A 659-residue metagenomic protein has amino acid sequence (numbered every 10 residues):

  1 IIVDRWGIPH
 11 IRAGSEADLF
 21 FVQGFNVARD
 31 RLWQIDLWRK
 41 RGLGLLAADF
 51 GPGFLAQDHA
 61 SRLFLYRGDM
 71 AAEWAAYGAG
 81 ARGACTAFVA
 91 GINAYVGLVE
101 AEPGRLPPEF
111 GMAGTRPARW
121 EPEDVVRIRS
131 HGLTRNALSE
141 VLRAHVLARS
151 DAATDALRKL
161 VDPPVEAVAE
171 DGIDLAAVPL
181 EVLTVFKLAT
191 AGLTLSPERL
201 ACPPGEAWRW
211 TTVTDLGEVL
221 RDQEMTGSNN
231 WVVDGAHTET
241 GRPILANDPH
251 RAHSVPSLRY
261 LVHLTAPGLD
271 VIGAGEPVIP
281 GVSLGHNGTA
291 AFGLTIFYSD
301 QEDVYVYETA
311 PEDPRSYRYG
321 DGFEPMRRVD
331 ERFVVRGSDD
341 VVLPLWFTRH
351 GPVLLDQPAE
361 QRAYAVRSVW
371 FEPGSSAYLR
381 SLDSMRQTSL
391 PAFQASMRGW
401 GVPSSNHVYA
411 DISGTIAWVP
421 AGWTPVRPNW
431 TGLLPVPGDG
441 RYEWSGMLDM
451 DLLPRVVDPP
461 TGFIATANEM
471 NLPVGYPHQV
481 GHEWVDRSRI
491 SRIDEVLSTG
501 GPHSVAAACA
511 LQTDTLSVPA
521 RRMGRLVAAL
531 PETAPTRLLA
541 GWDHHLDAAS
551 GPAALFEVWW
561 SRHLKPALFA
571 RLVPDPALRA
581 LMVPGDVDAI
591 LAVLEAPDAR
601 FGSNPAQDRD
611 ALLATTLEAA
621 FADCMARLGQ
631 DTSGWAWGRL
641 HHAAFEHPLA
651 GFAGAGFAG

Functional and structural regions predicted by a protein language model:
I1, A377-G399: Alpha/propeptide regions of enzymes that mature by internal proteolysis
I1-I244, P249, V255, L578: Substrate-recognition/specificity elements adjacent to catalytic centers across diverse enzyme folds
R12, L19-V22, R129, V141 (+14 more regions): Short helix/loop capping segments that flank catalytic or ligand/cofactor-binding pockets
L19-Q23, D69-R82, R367, Y378-S384 (+3 more regions): Second-shell loop/turn segments in exported
D270-D340, L382-R386: Compact, glycine/acidic-enriched structural inserts
E302, L355, R362, V402-G500 (+3 more regions): Hydrophobic alpha-helical segments
L433, A534-L628: A terminal-accessory region detector
Q479-A534, R609-G659: Terminal end segments
